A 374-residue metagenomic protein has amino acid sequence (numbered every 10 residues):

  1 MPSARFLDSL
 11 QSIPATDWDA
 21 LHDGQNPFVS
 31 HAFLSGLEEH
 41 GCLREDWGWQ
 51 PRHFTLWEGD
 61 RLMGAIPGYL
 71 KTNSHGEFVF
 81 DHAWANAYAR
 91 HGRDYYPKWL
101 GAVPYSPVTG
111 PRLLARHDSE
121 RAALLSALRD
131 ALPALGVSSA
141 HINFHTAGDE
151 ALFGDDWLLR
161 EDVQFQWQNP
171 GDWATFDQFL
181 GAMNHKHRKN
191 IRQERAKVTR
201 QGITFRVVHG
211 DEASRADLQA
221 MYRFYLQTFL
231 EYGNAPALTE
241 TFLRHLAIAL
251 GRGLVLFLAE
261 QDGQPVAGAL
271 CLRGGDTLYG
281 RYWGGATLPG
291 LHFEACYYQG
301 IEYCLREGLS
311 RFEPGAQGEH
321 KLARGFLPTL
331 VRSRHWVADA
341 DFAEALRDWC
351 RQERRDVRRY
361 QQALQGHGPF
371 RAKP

Functional and structural regions predicted by a protein language model:
M1-P374: N-acyltransferase acceptor-side catalytic subdomain
